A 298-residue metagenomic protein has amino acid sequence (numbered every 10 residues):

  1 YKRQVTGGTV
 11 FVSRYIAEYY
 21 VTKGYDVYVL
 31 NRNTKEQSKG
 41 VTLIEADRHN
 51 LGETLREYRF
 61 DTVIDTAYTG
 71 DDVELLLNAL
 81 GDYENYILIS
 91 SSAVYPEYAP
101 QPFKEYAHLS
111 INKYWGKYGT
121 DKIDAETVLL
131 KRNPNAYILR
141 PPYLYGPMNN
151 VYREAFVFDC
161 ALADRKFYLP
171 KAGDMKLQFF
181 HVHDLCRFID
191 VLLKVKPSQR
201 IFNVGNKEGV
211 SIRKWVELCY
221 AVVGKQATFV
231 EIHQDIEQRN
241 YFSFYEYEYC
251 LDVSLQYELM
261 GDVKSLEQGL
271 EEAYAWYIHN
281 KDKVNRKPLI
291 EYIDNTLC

Functional and structural regions predicted by a protein language model:
K2-K23: N-terminal Rossmann NAD(P)H-binding glycine-rich loop of SDR-like oxidoreductase domains
T6, G146, P170-M175, F202-V210 (+3 more regions): Glycine-rich Rossmann NAD(P)(H)-binding loop
S91-K117, K131: Active-site "gating" loop of Rossmann-like NAD(P)-dependent oxidoreductase/epimerase domains
E126-M148: Conserved beta-loop-beta element that borders a ligand/cofactor-binding pocket
F158-Y168, M175-V210, E217: Alpha-helical substrate-binding/gating segment
V191-E248, K281, I290, D294-C298: Mid/C-terminal beta-alpha module of Rossmann-like enzyme folds, strongest in SDR-family dehydrogenases/epimerases
E237-D262, Q268, H279-D282: Conserved C-terminal active-site "lid" loop/helix of NAD(P)H-dependent oxidoreductases that clamps the redox cofactor
L266-C298: Amphipathic terminal alpha-helices
